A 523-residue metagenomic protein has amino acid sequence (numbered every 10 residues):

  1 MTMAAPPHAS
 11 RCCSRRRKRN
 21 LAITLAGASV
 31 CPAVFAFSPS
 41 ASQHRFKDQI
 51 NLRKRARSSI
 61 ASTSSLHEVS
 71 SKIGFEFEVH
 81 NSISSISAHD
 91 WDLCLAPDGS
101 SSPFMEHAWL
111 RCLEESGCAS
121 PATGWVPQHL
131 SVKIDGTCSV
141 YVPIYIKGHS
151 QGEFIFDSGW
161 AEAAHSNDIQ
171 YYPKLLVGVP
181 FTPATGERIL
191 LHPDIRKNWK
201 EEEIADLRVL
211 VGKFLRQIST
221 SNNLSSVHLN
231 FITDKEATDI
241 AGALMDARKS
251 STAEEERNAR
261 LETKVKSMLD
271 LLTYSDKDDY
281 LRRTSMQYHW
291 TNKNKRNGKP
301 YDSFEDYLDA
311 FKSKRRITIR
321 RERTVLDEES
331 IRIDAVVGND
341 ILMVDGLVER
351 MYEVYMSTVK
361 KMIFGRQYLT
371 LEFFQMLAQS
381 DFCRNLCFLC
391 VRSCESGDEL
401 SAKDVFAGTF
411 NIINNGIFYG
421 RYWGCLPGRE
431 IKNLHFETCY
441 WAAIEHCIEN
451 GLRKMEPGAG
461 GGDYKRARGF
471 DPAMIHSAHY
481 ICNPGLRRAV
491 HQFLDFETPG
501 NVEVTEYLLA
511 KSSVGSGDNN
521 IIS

Functional and structural regions predicted by a protein language model:
M1-R45: N-terminal chloroplast transit peptides
R55, S64-Y172, P180, Q217-N433 (+1 more regions): A conserved beta-strand-loop-helix scaffold within acyl/acetyltransferase catalytic domains
Y171, W199-Q217, R429-E445: Conserved acetyl-CoA-binding loop-helix of GNAT-fold acetyltransferases
A184-E203, W423-N433: A short, internal acetyl-CoA/4′-phosphopantetheine-binding micro-motif in the GNAT/acyltransferase core
D194, L229-A237, E456-D463: Conserved beta-strand-loop-alpha-helix junction that forms the acyl-donor binding cleft
T263, S285-T291, P472-G485: Conserved catalytic-core motifs of GNAT/GCN5-like acyltransferases
G420, A443, C447, M455 (+1 more regions): Hydrophobic, well-ordered secondary-structure elements that form the walls of internal hydrophobic environments
D463-F470, S477: Catalytic binding pocket for nucleotide-activated donors in carbohydrate/polymer assembly enzymes
